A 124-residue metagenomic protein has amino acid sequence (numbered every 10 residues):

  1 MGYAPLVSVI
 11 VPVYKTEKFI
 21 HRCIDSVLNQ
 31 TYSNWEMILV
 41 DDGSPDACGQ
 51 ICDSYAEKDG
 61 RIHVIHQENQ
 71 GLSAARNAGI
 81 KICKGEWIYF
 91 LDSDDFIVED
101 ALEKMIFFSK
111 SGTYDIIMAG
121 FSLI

Functional and structural regions predicted by a protein language model:
M1-I124: Nucleotide-sugar donor-binding/catalytic module of glycosyltransferases that assemble extracellular/cell-envelope
